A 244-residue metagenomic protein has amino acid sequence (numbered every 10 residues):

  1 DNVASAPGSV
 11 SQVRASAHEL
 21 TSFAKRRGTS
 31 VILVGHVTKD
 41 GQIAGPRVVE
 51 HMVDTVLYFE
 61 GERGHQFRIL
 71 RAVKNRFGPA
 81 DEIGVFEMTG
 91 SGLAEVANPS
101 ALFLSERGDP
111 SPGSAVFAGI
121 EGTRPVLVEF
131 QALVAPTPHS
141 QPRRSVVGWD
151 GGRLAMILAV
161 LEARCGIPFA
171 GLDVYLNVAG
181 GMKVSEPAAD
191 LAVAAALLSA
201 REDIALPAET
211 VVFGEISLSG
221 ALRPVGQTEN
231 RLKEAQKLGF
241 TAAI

Functional and structural regions predicted by a protein language model:
D1-R47, H51-I244: Peripheral, non-AAA+ core regions of ATP-driven protein-machinery
